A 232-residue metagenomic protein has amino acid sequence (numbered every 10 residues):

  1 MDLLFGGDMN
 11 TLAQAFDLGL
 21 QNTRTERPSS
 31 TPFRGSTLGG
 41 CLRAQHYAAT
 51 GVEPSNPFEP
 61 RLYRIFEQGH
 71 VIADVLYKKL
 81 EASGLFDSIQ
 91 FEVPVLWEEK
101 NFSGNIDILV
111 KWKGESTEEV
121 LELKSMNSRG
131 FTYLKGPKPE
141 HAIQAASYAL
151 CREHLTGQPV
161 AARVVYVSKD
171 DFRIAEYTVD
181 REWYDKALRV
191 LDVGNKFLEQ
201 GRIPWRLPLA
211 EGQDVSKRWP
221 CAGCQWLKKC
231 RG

Functional and structural regions predicted by a protein language model:
M1-V120, R129-Y133: Metal-dependent nuclease catalytic cores that hydrolyze phosphodiester bonds in DNA/RNA, characterized by
L4-G6, K135, C151-G232: Metal-dependent nuclease catalytic regions and adjoining charged, substrate-binding loops involved in nucleic-acid end
C41, Y148, C224: A residue-level signal for conserved active-site and pocket-lining positions in enzyme catalytic cores
Q68-I72, Q144, W183-K186: Short amphipathic alpha-helical segments
D74-A82, W112, G136-Y166: Metal-dependent nuclease catalytic cores in nucleic-acid-processing enzymes, especially RNase H-like/related
Q90, E119-E122, A161-Y166: A structural signal for short, well-ordered beta-strand segments and their strand-loop junctions that often border
N101-G104, E140-I143, S147, K186-R189 (+1 more regions): Residues forming well-ordered secondary-structure scaffolds
N127-R129, D170: Feature marks short, surface-exposed loop/turn motifs that line or immediately flank catalytic pockets and channel
